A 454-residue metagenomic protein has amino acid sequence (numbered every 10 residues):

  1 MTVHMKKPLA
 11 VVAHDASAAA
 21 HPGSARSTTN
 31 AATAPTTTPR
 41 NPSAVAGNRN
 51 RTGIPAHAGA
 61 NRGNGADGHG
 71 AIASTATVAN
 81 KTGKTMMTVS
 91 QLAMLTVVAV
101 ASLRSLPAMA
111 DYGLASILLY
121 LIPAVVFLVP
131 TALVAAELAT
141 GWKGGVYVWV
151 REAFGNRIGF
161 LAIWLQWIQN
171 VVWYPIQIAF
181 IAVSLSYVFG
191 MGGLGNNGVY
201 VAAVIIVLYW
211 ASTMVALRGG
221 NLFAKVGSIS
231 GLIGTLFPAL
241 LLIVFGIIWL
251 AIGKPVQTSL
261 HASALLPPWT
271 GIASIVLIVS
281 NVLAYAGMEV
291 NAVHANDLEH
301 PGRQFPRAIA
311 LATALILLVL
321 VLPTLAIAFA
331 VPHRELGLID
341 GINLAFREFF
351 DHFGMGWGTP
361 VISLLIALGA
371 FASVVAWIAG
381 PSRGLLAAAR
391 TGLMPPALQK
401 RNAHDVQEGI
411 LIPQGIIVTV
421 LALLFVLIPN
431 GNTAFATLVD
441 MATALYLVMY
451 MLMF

Functional and structural regions predicted by a protein language model:
M1-H21, R26-T33, T37-A136, T140 (+1 more regions): Membrane-interface "cap" regions at the ends of multi-pass membrane proteins
P8, G68-S74, V78-T82, V148-E152 (+7 more regions): Helix-loop-helix connectors at the membrane interface of multi-pass transporters/channels
A76, G83, L114-L118, G193-Y200 (+1 more regions): Helix-loop-helix junctions that connect adjacent transmembrane segments in multi-pass membrane transporters
A93, L118-I122, F160, A202-V207 (+3 more regions): Hydrophobic alpha-helical transmembrane segments
L95, Y120, A124, N170 (+8 more regions): Hydrophobic alpha-helical transmembrane segments in multi-pass membrane proteins
A110-D111, V129-Y209, T213-L217, L222 (+3 more regions): Hydrophobic transmembrane alpha-helices that form the core helical bundles of multi-pass secondary transporters
A132, Y187, S212-A216, L242-G246 (+3 more regions): Structural signal for membrane-spanning alpha-helices in multi-pass inner-membrane proteins, emphasizing helix cores
Y147-V150, G155, Y187-G192, A308-V375 (+1 more regions): TM-loop-TM module centered on a large, flexible mid-protein loop between adjacent transmembrane helices in multi-pass
